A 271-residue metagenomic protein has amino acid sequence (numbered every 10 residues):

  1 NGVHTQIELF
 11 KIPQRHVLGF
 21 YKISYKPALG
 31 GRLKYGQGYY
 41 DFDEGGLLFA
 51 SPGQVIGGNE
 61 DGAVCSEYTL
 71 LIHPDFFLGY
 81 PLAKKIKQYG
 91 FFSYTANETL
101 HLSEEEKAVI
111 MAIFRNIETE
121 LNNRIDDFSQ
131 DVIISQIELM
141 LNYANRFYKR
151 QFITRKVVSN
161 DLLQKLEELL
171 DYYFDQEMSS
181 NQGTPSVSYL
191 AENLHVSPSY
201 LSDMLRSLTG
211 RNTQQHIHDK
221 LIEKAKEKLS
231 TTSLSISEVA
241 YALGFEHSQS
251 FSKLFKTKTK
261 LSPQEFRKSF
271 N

Functional and structural regions predicted by a protein language model:
N1-Y40: Generic protein-terminus/edge-of-domain signal
Q37-F49: Short acidic-glycine-tyrosine-enriched beta hairpin
G45, Y189-V196, L201, L205 (+3 more regions): Append "Primarily bacterial transcriptional regulators
D61-I125: A hydrophobic/aromatic-rich effector-binding and dimerization subdomain of bacterial HTH-type transcriptional regulators
A108-E168: An amphipathic alpha-helical interaction segment
I134, K156-L194, Q215-L234: A short, Lys/Arg-enriched amphipathic alpha-helix from helix-turn-helix/homeodomain DNA-binding modules
S207-E246, K268-N271: Terminal helix-turn-helix DNA-binding modules in bacterial transcription factors
S252-N271: …primarily DNA-binding HTH/wHTH and HhH modules…
